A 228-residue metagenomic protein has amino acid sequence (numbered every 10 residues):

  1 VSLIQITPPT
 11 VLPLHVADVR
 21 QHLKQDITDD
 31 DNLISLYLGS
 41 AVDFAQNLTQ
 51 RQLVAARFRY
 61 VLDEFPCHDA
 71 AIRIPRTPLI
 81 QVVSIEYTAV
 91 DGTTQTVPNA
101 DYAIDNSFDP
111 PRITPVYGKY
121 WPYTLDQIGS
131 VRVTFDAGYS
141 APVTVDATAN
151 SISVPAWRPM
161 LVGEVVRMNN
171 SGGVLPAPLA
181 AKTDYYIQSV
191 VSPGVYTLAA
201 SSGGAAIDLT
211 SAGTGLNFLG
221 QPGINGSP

Functional and structural regions predicted by a protein language model:
V1-P142, P222-P228: Divalent metal-cofactor coordination and adjacent catalytic microenvironments
F135-P228: Small/polar beta-strand repeat architecture
